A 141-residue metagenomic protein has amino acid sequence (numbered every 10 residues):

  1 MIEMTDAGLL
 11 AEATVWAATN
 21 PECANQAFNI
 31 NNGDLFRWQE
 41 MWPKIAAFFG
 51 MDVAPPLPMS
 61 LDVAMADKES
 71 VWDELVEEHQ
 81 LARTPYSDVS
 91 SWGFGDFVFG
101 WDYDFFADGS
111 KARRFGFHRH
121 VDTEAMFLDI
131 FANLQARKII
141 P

Functional and structural regions predicted by a protein language model:
M1-G8, D34: Glycine-rich "substrate-gating" loop/helix at the edge of Rossmann-like oxidoreductase active sites
A7-V15, E124-F131: Short, amphipathic alpha-helical "lid/cap" segments that border enzyme active or binding sites
L10-F94, D108-S110, R114, R137-K138: Mid/C-terminal beta-alpha module of Rossmann-like enzyme folds, strongest in SDR-family dehydrogenases/epimerases
V98-F99: A conserved mid-domain beta-alpha-beta active-site/ligand-binding segment of alpha/beta enzyme cores
R113-P141: C-terminal/domain-terminus segments
